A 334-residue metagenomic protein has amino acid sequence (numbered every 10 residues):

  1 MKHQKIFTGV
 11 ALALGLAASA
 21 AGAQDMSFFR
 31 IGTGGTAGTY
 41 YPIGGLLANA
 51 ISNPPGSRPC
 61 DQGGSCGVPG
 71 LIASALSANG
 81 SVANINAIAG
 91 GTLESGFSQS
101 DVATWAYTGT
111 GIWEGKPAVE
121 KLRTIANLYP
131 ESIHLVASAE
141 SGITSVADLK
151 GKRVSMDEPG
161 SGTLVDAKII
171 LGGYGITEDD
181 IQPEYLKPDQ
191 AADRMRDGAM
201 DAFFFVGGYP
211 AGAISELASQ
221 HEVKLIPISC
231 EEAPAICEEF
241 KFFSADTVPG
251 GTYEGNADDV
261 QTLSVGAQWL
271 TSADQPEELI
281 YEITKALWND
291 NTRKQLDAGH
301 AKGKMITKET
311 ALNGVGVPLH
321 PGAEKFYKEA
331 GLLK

Functional and structural regions predicted by a protein language model:
M1-V10: Bacterial N-terminal signal peptides that target proteins for export
G9-A17: Bacterial N-terminal signal peptides
S19-A23: Sec/Tat signal peptide C-region and signal peptidase I cleavage site
F28-G63, N127, E131-D197, E309 (+2 more regions): Bilobed "Venus flytrap"/periplasmic-binding protein-like clamshell domains and structurally analogous long
P42, L46, P55-I88, N256-A257: Extracytoplasmic small-molecule ligand-binding "clamshell" domains of the periplasmic binding protein/Venus flytrap
L93-Y129, A211: Acidic, polar ligand-binding/catalytic clefts
S100-V102, T110-I112, S141, T177-L270 (+1 more regions): Pocket-lining segment of extracytoplasmic ligand-binding domains
Q190, G207-A218, V223-L225, C237-E238 (+1 more regions): An extracytoplasmic/periplasmic, membrane-proximal ligand-sensing/linker region
